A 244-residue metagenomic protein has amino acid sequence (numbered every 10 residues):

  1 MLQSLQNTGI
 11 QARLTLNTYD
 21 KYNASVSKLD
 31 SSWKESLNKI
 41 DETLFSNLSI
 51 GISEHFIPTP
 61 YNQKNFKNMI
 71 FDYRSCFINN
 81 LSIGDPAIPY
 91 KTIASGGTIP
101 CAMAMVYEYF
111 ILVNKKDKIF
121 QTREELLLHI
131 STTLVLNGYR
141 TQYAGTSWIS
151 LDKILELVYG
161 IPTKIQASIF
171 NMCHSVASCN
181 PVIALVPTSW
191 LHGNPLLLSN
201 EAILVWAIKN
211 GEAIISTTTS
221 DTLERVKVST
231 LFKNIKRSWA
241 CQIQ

Functional and structural regions predicted by a protein language model:
S4-Q142: Active-site-adjacent structural segments surrounding the nucleophilic cysteine of cysteine proteases and isopeptidases
Q11, T18-D20, E108-L112, D117-Q244: Conserved active-site-adjacent core of cysteine acyl-enzyme catalytic domains
